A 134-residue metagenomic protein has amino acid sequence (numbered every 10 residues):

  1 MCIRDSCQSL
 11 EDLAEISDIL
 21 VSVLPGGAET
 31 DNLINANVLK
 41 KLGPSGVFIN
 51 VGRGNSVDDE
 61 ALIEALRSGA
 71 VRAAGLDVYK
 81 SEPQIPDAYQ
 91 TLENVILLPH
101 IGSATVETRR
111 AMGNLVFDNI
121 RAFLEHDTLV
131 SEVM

Functional and structural regions predicted by a protein language model:
C2-I3, K40, E93, D118: Generic cytosolic/nucleocytoplasmic N-terminal low-complexity/intrinsically disordered segments
R4-A88: Rossmann-like adenosine-cofactor binding region
E82-M134: C-terminal helix-to-coil terminal segments
